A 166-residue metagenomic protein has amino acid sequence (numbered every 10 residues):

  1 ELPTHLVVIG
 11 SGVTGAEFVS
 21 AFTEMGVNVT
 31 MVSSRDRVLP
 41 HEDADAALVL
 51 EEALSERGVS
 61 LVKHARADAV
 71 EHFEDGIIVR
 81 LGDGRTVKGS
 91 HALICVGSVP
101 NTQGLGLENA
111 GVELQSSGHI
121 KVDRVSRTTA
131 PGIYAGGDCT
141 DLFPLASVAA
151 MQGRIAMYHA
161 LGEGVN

Functional and structural regions predicted by a protein language model:
E1-P3, T86-G164: FAD-site-proximal beta/loop scaffold in flavoenzymes
P3-V7, V13-E74, I78, F143-A150 (+1 more regions): Rossmann-like dinucleotide-binding cores of NAD(P)H-dependent redox enzymes
A69-H72, L81, L114, V122: Conserved hydrophobic "DFG−1" position in protein kinase catalytic cores
E71-T86, A92: Conserved beta-strand-loop-beta-strand element in the redox core of flavoprotein oxidoreductases
